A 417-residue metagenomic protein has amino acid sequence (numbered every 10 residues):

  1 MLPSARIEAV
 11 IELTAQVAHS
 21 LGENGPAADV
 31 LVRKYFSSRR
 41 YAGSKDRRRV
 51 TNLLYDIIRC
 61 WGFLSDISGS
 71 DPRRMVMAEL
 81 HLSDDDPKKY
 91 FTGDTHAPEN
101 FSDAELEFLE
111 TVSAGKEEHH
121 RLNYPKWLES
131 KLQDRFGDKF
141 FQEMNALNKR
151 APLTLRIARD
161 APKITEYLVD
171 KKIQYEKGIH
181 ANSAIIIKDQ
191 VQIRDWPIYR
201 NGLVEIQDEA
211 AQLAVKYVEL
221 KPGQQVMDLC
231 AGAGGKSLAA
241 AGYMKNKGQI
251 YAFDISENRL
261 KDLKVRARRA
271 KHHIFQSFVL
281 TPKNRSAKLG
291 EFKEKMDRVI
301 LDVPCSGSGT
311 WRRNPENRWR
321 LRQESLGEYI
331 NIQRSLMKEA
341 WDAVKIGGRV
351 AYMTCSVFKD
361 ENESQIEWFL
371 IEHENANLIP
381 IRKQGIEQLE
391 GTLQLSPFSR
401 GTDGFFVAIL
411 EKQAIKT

Functional and structural regions predicted by a protein language model:
M1-R194: Class I Rossmann-like S-adenosyl-L-methionine
E129-S130, I255-D262, N317-K345: Glycine-rich S-adenosyl-L-methionine
I187-Q225: SAM-dependent Rossmann-like transferase core, predominantly class I methyltransferases with a strong bias toward
G223-C230, Y251: Conserved class I S-adenosyl-L-methionine
A233-N246: Conserved SAM-binding loop of SAM-dependent methyltransferases across substrates and taxa, primarily the Class I
M244-K245, V344-I346: Helix-to-beta-strand junctions that scaffold the AdoMet/dcAdoMet cofactor pocket in Class I SAM-dependent enzymes
S256-E294: S-adenosyl-L-methionine
K283-S306, R312, G327, R334 (+1 more regions): C-terminal catalytic and target-recognition region of SAM-dependent MTase-like enzymes, primarily methyltransferases
